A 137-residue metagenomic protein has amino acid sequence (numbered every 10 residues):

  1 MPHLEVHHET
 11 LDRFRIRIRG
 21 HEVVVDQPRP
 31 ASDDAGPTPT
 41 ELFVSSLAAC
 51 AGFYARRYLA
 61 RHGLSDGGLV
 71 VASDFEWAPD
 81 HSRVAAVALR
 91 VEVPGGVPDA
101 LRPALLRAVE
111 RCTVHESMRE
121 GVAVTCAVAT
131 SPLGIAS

Functional and structural regions predicted by a protein language model:
M1-S45, F53-S137: Extended beta-strand/beta-hairpin segments
